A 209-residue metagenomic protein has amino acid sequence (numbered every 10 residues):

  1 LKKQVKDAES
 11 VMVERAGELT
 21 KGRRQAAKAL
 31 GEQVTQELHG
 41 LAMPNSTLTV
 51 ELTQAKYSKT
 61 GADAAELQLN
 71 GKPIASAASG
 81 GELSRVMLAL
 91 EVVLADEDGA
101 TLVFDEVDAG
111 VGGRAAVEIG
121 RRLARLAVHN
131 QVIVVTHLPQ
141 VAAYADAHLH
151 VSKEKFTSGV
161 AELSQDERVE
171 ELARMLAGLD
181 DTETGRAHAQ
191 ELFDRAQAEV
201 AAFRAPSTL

Functional and structural regions predicted by a protein language model:
L1-K56: Charged, surface-exposed helical/loop "interaction arms" that form contiguous linear patches used for dimerization
E14-K21, K72-S76, T157-S158, V169-A177: Short hinge/gating elements
L38, G81, V107, H137 (+1 more regions): Residue-level signature of catalytic and energy-coupling elements of molecular machines, predominantly ATP/GTP-dependent
H39-L41, A55-T60, A75-A78, V93 (+3 more regions): Replace "in large, NTP-powered and nucleic-acid-processing enzymes" with "in large, NTP-powered factors and other
V50-Q54, L69-G71, L90-V92, S152-K153: Flexible glycine-/small-residue-rich
L67, G71-K72, G81-V103: GG-anchored amphipathic helix commonly corresponding to the ABC/SMC/Rad50 NBD signature/C-loop
D105-A116: ABC-family nucleotide-binding domains
R114-L209: C-terminal lobe/lid and adjacent interdomain/linker elements of RecA-like ASCE P-loop ATPase modules
